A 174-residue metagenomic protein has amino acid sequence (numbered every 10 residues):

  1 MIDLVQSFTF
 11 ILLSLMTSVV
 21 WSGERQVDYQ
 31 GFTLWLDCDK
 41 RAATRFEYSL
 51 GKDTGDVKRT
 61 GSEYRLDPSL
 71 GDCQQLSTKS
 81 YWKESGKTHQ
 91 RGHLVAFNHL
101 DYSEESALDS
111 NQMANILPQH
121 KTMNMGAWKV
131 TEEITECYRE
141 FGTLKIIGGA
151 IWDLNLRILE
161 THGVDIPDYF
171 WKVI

Functional and structural regions predicted by a protein language model:
M1-T9: Bacterial N-terminal signal peptides that target proteins for export
I11-S14: Short, linear, compositionally biased motifs with a strong N-terminal bias
V20-E24: Boundary at the C-terminal end of the N-terminal hydrophobic targeting segment
Q26-R91: Short, His- and charge-rich active-site/binding loops that engage polyanionic ligands
D72-I174: Domain-level detector of nuclease and nuclease-like folds in predominantly extracellular/periplasmic contexts
